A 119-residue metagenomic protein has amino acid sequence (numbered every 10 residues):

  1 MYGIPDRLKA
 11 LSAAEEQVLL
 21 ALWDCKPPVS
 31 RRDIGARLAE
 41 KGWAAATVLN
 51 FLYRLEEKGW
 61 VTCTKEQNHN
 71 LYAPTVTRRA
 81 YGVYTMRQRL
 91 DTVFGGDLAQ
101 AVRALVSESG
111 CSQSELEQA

Functional and structural regions predicted by a protein language model:
M1-L8, Y84-R87: Short, Lys/Arg-enriched N-terminal segment that forms or immediately precedes the first helix of a structured domain
K9, L22-P28: Short helix-capping/hinge SLiMs at alpha-helix to coil transitions
A10-A14, E66-T85: Short, cationic-aromatic polyanion-contact patches
E16-A21, D33: Pre-recognition alpha-helix immediately N-terminal to the DNA-recognition helix within helix-turn-helix or winged-helix
P28-L38: Short acidic, hydrophobic short linear motifs in intrinsically disordered regions
L49-Y53: Short, hydrophobic-biased segments on the C-terminal half of alpha helices that form "recognition helices"
E56-T64: A short, conserved structural fragment
Y84-A119: Amphipathic alpha-helical dimerization/coiled-coil segments that flank or bridge DNA-binding/regulatory modules
